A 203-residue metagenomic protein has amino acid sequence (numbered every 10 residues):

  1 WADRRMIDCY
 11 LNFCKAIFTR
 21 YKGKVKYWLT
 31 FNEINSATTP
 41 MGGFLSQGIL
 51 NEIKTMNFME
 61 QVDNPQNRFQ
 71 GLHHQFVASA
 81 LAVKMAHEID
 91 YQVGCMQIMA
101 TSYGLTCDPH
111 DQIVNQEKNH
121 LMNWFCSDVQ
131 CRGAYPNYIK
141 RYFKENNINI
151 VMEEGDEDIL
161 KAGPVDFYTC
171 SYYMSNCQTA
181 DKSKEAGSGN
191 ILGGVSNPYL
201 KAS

Functional and structural regions predicted by a protein language model:
W1-S203: Active-site region of glycoside hydrolase catalytic domains
